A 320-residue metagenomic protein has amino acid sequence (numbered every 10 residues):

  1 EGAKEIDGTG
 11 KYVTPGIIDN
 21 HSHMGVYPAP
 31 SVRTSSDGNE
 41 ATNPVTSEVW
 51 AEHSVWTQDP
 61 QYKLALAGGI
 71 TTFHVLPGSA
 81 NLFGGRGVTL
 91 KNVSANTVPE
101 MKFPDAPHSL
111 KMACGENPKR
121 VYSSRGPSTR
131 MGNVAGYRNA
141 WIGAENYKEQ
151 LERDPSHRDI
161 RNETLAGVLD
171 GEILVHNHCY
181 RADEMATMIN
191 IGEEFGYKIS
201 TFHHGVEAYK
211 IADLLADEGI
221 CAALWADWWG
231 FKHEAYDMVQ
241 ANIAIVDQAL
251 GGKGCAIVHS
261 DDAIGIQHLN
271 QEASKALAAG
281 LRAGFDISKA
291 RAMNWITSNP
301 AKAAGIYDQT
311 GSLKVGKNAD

Functional and structural regions predicted by a protein language model:
G2-E52, A67: Replace "His-x-His-based motif
G8-T9, S22, V75-G78, H178-Y180 (+3 more regions): Active-site-proximal beta-strand/loop segments in catalytic clefts of secreted hydrolases
M24-Y27, T57, G78-G84, A182-A186 (+2 more regions): Active-site environment of divalent metal-dependent phosphoester hydrolases
A29-P30, S36-V49, L174, D213-A216 (+1 more regions): His/Asp/Glu-enriched, well-ordered alpha-helical/loop segment that forms or immediately abuts the divalent-metal
H53, T57-G78, V239, I243-A244 (+1 more regions): Phosphate/diphosphate-binding loops
Q61, L66-H203: Polyanionic/metal-chelating signatures
M185-E193, I211-A216, A273: Distinct, well-ordered alpha-helical segments
